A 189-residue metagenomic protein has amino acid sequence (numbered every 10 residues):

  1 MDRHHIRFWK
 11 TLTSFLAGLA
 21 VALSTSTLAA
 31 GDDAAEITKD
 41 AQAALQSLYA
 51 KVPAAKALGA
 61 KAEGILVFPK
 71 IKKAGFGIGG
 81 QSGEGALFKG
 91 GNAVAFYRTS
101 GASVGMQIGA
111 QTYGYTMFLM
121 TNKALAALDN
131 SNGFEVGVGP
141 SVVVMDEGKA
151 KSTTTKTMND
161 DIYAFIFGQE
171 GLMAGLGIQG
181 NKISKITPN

Functional and structural regions predicted by a protein language model:
M1-W9: N-terminal secretory signal peptides that target proteins for export/translocation
T13-S24: Bacterial N-terminal signal peptides
L23-G31: Sec/Tat signal peptide C-region and signal peptidase I cleavage site
A30-N189: Small-residue-enriched, tightly packed secondary-structure blocks
